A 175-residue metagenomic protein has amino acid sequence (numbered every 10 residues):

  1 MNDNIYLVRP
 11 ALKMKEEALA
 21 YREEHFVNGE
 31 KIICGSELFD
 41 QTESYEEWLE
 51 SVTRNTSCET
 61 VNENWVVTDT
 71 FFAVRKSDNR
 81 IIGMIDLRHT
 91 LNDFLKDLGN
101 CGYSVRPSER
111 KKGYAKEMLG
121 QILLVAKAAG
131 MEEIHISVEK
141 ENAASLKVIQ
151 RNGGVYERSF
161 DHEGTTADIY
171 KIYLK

Functional and structural regions predicted by a protein language model:
M1-N100, T165-K175: GNAT-family acyltransferases
V74, L91, N100-K111, E139: A short, internal acetyl-CoA/4′-phosphopantetheine-binding micro-motif in the GNAT/acyltransferase core
N79, G113, G130, N142: Conserved G/P- and acidic residue-centered "switch" motifs that form tight phosphate/ATP-binding loops in soluble
Y103-V105, K111-L124, A128, K147-R151: Conserved acetyl-CoA-binding loop-helix of GNAT-fold acetyltransferases
A126-S137: Conserved GNAT acetyl-CoA-binding A-motif
I136-L146: Conserved beta-strand-loop-alpha-helix junction that forms the acyl-donor binding cleft
S137, V155-I169: Conserved catalytic-core motifs of GNAT/GCN5-like acyltransferases
